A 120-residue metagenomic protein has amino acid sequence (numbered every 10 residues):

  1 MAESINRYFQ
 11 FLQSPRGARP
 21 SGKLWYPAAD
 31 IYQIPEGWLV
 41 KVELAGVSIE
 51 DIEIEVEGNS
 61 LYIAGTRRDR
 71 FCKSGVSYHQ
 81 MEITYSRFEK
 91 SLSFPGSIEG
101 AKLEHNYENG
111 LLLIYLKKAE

Functional and structural regions predicted by a protein language model:
M1-K41, A64, R70-K73: N-terminal leader/pre-domain low-complexity segments
Y26, E89, G100: Short coil/loop residues immediately preceding or within conserved phosphate-binding loops of NTP-utilizing enzyme
I34-E36, E57, E108: Structural motif
G37, S60-Y62, L111: Structural motif
W38-L44, I114-L116: Short, well-ordered beta-strand segments enriched in hydrophobic/aromatic residues
S48-E53, S93-E120: Beta-rich strand-turn-strand
S48-G75: Core FKBP-type peptidyl-prolyl cis-trans isomerase
R67-S91: An anionic, turn-rich surface loop/hairpin at beta-sheet edges that serves as a generic interaction/coordination patch
